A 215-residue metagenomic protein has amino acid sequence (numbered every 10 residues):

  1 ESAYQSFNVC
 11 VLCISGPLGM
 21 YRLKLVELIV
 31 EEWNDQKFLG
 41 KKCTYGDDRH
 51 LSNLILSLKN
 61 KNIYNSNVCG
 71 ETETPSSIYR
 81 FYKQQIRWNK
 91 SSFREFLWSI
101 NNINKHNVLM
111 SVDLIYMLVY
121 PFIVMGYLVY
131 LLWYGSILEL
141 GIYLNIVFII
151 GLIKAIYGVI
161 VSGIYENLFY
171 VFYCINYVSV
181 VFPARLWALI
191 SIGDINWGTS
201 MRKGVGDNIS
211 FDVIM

Functional and structural regions predicted by a protein language model:
E1-I103: Non-transmembrane catalytic domains and loops of membrane-associated enzymes and transporters that build or traffic
C10-G19, L54, K61-N62, I103-I115 (+2 more regions): Noncatalytic linker/hinge segments flanking ATPase motor cores
I14-L28, N53-S57, V108-F122, Y143-G151: Short secondary-structure transition/capping segments
L39, V68, W98, K105 (+3 more regions): A generic "cationic amphipathic patch" detector
L54, Y82-Q84, D113, D207 (+1 more regions): Short alpha-helix boundary/capping motifs
P75, Y79-N101, K105-L109, Y165 (+2 more regions): Membrane-interacting alpha-helical segments
D113-N196: Membrane-embedded multi-pass helical conduit in multi-pass membrane proteins, especially envelope-biosynthetic
G198-M215: Cytosolic juxtamembrane C-terminal amphipathic helix followed by a basic/polar low-complexity tail immediately after
